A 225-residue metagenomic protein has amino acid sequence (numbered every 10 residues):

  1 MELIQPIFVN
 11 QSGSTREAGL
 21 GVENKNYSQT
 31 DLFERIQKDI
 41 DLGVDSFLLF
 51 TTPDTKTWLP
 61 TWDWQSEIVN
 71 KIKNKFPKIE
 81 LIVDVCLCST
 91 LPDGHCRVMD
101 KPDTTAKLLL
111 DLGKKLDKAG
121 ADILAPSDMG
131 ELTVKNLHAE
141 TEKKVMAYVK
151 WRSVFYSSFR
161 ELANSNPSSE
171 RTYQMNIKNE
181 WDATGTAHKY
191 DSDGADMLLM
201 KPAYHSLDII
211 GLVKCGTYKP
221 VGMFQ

Functional and structural regions predicted by a protein language model:
E2-I7, F47-L49, L81-V85, L124-P126 (+3 more regions): Hydrophobic faces of well-ordered beta-strands that scaffold small-molecule active sites in alpha/beta enzyme cores
I7, L32, D84, L116 (+2 more regions): Conserved, mostly hydrophobic/aromatic
V9-D31, T90-L108, A163-T184: Active-site mouth loops of central-metabolism enzymes
T15-Q29, V44-I68, T90-L91, A121-N136 (+2 more regions): Glycine-rich, proline-tolerant flexible connector loops at the mouths of alpha/beta enzymes
I36, V69, G113, V134 (+2 more regions): Generic hydrophobic/aromatic pocket-lining and core-packing "Φ" positions
Q37-D41, D117, D191-S192: Non-catalytic positions within long, well-ordered alpha-helices that form the structural scaffold/packing of enzyme
T57-V85, E131-V154, S206-Q225: Alpha-helix-loop-beta-strand connector modules within alpha/beta enzyme cores
S157-A183, D193, S206-Q225: Catalytic-face loop-and-helix region of soluble metabolic enzyme cores
